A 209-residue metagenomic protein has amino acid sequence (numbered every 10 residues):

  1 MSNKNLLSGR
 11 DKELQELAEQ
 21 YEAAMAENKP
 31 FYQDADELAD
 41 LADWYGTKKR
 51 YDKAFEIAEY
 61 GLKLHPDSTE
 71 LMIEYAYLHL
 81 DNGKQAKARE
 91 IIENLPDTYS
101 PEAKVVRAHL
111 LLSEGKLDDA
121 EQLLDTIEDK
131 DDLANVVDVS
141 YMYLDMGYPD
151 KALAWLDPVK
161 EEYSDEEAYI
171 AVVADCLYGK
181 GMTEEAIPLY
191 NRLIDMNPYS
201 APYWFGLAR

Functional and structural regions predicted by a protein language model:
P66, T98-S100, K130-D132, Y163-S164 (+1 more regions): Short coil turns that delineate tetratricopeptide repeat
